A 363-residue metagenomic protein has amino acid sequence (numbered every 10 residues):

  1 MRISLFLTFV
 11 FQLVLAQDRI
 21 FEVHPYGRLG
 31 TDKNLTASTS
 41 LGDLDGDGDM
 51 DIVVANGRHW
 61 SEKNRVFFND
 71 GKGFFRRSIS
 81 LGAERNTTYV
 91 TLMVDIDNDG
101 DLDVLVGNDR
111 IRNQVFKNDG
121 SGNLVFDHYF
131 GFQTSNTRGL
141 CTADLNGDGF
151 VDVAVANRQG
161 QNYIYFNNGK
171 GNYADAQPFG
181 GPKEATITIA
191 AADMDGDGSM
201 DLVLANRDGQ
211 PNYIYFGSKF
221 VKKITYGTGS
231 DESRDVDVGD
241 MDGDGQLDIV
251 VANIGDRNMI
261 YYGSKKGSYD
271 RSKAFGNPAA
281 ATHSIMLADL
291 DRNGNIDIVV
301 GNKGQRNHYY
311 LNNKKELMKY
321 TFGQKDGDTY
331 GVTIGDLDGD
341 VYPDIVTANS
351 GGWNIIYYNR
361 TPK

Functional and structural regions predicted by a protein language model:
T8-A16: Hydrophobic h-region of N-terminal signal peptides that target proteins for export in Gram-negative bacteria
Q17-N34, F68-N86, K117-S135, F166-E184 (+4 more regions): Blade-edge motifs of beta-propeller repeat domains
L29-G57: Beta-strand-rich domains and repeat architectures in extracellular enzymes and scaffolds, especially beta-propellers
A37-G46, Y89-N98, K117, R138-G147 (+4 more regions): Beta-propeller blade termini
I52-G57, V104-N108, V153-A156, L202-N206 (+3 more regions): Hydrophobic beta-strand segments that make up the repeating blades of beta-propeller and related beta-repeat
G57-S61, I111-R112, G160-Q161, D208-Q210 (+3 more regions): Short glycine/acidic-enriched loop and turn motifs that connect beta-strands
S135-A143, G147-Y163, K183-G209, Y213 (+1 more regions): Solenoidal tandem-repeat scaffolds enriched in leucines and small polar residues
Y330-K363: Blade-level signature of beta-propeller repeat domains, shared across WD40, Kelch, NHL, RCC1 and BNR/Asp-box propellers
